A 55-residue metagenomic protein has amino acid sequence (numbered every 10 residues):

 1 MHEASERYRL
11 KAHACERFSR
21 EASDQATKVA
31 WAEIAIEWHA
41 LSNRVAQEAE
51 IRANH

Functional and structural regions predicted by a protein language model:
M1-H55: Long, non-catalytic architectural segments outside compact domain cores
